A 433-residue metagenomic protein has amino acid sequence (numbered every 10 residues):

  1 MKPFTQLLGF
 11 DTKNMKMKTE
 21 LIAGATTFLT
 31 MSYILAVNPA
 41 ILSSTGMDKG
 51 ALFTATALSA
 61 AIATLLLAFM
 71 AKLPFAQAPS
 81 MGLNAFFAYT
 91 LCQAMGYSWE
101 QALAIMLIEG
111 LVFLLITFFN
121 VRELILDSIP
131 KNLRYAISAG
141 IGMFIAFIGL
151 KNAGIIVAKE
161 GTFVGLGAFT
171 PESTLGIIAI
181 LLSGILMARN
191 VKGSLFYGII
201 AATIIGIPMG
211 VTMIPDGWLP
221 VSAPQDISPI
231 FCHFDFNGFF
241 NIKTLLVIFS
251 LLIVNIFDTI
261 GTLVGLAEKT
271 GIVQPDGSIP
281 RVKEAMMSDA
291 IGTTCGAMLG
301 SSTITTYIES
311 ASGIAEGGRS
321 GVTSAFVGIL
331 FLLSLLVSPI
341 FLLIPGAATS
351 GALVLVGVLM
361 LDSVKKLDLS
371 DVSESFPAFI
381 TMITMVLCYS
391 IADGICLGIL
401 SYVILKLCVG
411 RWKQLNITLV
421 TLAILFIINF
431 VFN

Functional and structural regions predicted by a protein language model:
M1-A51, V164-G165, Y197-K283, I424-I428: Helix-loop-helix hairpins and the membrane-proximal interhelical loops of multi-pass alpha-helical transport proteins
K2-N38, S59, S80-Y89, Q93-S138 (+1 more regions): Helix-loop-helix junctions within the multi-pass membrane cores of secondary transporters/permeases
A25-S32, I62-L65, F69, L150 (+3 more regions): Hydrophobic/aromatic residues within the transmembrane alpha-helices of Major Facilitator Superfamily
A40-A51, T90-Q101, I242-L245, P345 (+1 more regions): Helix-coil boundary and interhelical linker segments in multi-pass alpha-helical membrane proteins
G46-L65: Loop-to-helix transition at the N-terminal end of transmembrane alpha-helices
A61-M81, V112: Juxtamembrane transmembrane-helix boundary signature
M95-P208, T212, A325-N433: Membrane-embedded alpha-helical modules
